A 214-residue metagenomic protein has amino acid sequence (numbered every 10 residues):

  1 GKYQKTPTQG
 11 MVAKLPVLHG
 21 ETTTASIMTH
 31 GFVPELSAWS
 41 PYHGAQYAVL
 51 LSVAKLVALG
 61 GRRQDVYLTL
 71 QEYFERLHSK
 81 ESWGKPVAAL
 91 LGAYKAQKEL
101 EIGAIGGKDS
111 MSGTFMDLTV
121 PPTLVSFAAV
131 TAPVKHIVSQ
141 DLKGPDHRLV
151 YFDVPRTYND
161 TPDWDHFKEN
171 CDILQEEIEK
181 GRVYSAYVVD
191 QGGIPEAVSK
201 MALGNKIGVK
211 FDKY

Functional and structural regions predicted by a protein language model:
G1-A58, K95, E99, G107-T119 (+1 more regions): N-terminal glycine-rich phosphate/pyrophosphate-binding loops that anchor nucleotide-derived ligands and cofactors
K2-K5, V53-R62, S185-M201: Conserved phosphate/anionic-ligand binding catalytic regions in large, soluble enzymes, centered on
M11, P16-H19, H43, V57-L59 (+6 more regions): Mobile "lid/hinge" segments at catalytic clefts and subdomain interfaces of large enzymes
V12-K14, I27-T29, L68, I105-G107 (+4 more regions): General beta-strand structural signal in soluble alpha/beta enzymes
L15-T22, A54-D65, L77-K80, G92-I105 (+4 more regions): Secondary-structure transition/capping motifs at alpha-helix termini and the adjoining loop/turn into the next element
T23, I27-H30, A38-P41, L77-S82 (+5 more regions): Short acidic, glycine/serine/threonine-rich loops at helix termini
G31-P34, L70-R76, K108-S112, V130-P133 (+2 more regions): Acidic, glycine-rich active-site loops and adjacent beta-strand->loop/helix elements that engage anionic groups
S82, P86-A96, L100, I105 (+2 more regions): Glycine-/charge-enriched secondary-structure boundary and capping motifs
